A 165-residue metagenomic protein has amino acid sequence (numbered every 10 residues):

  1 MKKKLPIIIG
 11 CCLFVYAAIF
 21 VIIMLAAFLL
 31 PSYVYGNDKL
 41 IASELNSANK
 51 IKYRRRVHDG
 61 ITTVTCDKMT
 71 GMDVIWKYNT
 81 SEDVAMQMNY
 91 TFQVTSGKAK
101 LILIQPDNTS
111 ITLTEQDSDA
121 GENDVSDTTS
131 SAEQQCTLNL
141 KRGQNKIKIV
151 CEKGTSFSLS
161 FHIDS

Functional and structural regions predicted by a protein language model:
G10-A26: Hydrophobic membrane-insertion alpha-helices, especially the h-region of bacterial N-terminal signal peptides
P31-N79: Transition segment at domain starts
I75-M86, T137-R142: Extracellular and analogous surface-interaction loops
V84-T95: A short beta-strand element within beta-rich, extracytoplasmic domains of secreted/secretory-pathway proteins
S96-D117, D164: Short, surface-exposed beta-strand/strand-loop-strand elements in extracellular ectodomains
L113-K141: Extracellular carbohydrate recognition and processing domains and analogous Trp-centered ligand-binding platforms
N145-I147: A short tyrosine-centered beta-strand micro-motif
C151-S165: Edge beta-strands of jelly-roll/beta-sandwich modules across compartments, strongly enriched in secreted/luminal
